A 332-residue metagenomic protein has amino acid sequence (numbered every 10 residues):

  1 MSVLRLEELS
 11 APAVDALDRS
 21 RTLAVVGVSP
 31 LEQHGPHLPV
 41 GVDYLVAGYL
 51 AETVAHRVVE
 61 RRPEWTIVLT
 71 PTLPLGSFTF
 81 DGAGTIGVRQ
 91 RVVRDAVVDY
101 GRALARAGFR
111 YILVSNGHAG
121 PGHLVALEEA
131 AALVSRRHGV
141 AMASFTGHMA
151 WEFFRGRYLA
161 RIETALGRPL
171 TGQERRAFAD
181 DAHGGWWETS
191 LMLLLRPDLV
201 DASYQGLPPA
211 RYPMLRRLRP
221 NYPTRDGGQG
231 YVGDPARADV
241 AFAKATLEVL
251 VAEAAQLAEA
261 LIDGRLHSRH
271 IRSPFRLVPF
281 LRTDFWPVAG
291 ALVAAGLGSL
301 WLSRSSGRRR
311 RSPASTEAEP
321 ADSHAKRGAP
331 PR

Functional and structural regions predicted by a protein language model:
M1-L113, G117-E319, R332: Extended, histidine- and acidic-residue-enriched regions that form the cofactor-binding/catalytic faces
